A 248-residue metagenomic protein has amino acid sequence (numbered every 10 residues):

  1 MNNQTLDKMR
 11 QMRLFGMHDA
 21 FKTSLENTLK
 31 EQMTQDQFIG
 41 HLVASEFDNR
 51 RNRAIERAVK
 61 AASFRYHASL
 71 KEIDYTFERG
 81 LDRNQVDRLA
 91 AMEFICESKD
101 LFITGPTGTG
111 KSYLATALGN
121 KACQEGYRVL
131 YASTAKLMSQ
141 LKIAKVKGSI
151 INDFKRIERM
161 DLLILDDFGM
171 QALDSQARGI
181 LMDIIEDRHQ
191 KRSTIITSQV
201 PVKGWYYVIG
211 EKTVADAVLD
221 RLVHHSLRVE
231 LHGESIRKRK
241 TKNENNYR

Functional and structural regions predicted by a protein language model:
Q4, M12, G16, M33-T34 (+13 more regions): Charged, alpha-helix-enriched surfaces in structured cytosolic catalytic cores of large nucleotide-utilizing machines
D7-R10, L14-Y66: Interdomain "pre-motor" coupling segment immediately N-terminal to P-loop NTPase/helicase cores
F21, R128, L137-R159, F168-R248: Replace "adjacent to P-loop NTPase cores in ATP/GTP-dependent enzymes" with "adjacent to NTP-binding cores
G40-E93, S235-Y247: AAA+ P-loop ATPase motor domain of ring mechanoenzymes
L81-R159: Conserved P-loop
L162: Short, Asp-centered acidic motifs that coordinate Mg2+ and/or phosphate in catalytic or ligand-binding sites
